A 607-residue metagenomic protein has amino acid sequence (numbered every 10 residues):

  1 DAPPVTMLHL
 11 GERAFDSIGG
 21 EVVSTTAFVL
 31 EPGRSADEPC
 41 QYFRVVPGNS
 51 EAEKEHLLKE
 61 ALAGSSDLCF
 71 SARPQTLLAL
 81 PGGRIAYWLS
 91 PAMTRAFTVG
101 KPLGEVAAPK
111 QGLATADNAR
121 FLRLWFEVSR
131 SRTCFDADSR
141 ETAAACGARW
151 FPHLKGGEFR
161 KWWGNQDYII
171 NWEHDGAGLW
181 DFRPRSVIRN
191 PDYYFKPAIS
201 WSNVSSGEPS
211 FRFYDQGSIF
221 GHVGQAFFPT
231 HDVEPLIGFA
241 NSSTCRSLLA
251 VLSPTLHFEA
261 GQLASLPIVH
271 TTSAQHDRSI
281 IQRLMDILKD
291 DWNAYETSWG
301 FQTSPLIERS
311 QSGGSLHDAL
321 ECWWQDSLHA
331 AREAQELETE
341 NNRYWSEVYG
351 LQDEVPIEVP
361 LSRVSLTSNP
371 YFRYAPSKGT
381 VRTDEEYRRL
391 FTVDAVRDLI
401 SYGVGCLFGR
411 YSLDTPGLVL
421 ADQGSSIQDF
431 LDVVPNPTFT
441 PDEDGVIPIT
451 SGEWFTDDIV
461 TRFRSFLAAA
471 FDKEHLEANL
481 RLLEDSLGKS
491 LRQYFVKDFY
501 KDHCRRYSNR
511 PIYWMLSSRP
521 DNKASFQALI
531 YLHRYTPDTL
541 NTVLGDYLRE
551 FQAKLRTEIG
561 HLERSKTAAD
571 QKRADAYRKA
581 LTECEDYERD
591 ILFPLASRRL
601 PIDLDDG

Functional and structural regions predicted by a protein language model:
D1-R140, C146, N165, D175 (+9 more regions): Signature of N6-adenine DNA methyltransferases within the class I
L10-A14, F121-L122, F126-H153, F159-Q216 (+3 more regions): Flexible, glycine/threonine-enriched loop-and-boundary segments that flank and lead into catalytic domains of large
L30-A36, G48, E127, G156 (+5 more regions): Short, well-ordered loop/turn and helix-capping segments at boundaries between secondary-structure elements and domains
R84, A108-A116, A137, E141 (+10 more regions): Generic amphipathic alpha-helical segments used as scaffolds and interaction surfaces in large, multi-domain proteins
A107-R120, D136-S139, N165-I169, A250-L256 (+3 more regions): Short coil/turn segments at secondary-structure boundaries
L154, D192-S210, H231-D232, L236-A250 (+2 more regions): Short Ser/Thr-interspersed hydrophobic loop/turn segments at strand-loop and sheet-helix junctions that line or gate
Q262-S346, Q552, G560: Extended amphipathic alpha-helical segments enriched in small hydrophobics
T297-S298, P305, H329-E336, E340-S346 (+2 more regions): Terminal accessory regions of large proteins
